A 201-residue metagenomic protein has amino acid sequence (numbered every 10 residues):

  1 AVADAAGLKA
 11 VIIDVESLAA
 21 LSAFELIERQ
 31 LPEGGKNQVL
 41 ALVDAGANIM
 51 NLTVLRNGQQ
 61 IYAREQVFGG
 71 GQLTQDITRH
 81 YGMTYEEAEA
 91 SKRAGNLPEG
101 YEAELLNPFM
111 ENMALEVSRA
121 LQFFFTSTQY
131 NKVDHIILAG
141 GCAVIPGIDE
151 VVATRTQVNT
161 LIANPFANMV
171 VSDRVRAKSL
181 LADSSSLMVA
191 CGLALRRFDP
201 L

Functional and structural regions predicted by a protein language model:
A1-L201: Hydrophobic/aromatic-enriched cytosolic interaction surfaces used to assemble or bind macromolecules
